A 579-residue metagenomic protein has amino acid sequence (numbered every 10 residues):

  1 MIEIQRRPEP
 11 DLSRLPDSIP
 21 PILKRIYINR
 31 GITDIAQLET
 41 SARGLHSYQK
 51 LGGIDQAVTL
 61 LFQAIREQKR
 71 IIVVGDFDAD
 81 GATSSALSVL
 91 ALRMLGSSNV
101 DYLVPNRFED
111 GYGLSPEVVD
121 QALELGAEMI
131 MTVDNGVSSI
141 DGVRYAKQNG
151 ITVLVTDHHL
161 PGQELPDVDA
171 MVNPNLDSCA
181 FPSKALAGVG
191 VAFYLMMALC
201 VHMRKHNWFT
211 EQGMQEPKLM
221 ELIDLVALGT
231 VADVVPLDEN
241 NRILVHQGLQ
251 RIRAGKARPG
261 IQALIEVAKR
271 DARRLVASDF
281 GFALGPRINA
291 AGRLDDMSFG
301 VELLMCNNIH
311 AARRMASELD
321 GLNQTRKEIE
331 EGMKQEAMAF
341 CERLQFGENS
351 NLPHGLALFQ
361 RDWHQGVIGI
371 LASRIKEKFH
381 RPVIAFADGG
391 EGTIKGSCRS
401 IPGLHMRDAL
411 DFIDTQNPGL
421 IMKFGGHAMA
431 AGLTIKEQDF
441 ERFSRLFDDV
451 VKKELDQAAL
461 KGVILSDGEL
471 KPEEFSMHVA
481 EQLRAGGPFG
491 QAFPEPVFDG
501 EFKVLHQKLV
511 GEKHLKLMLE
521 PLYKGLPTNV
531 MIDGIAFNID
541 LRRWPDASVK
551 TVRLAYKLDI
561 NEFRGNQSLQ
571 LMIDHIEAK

Functional and structural regions predicted by a protein language model:
M1: Interfaces and regulatory segments of ATP-dependent nucleotide/adenylate/phosphodiester-chemistry enzymes
R7-M129, N149-G150, D167, V201-D439 (+1 more regions): Hydrophobic helix-and-loop "lid/oligomerization" segment in the mid-to-C-terminal part of catalytic domains
Q63, Q163-N173, I261, L519-L526: Acidic-glycine-rich active-site phosphate/pyrophosphate-binding loop
R66-E67, A311-M315, G321-A357, E391 (+1 more regions): Mid-to-C-terminal polyanion-binding domains and interfaces
D120-V189, F193-G213: Active-site cavity-forming subdomains of large catalytic enzyme subunits
S139-G142, G188-V191, L195, L222-A227 (+3 more regions): Internal, well-ordered alpha-helical segments in soluble enzyme and binding-protein domains
D141-Y145, L371-R374, H478, Q482: A short acidic, amphipathic alpha-helical/loop segment
H158-H159, H364, H427, H514: Histidine-centered active-site/metal-ligand motif
